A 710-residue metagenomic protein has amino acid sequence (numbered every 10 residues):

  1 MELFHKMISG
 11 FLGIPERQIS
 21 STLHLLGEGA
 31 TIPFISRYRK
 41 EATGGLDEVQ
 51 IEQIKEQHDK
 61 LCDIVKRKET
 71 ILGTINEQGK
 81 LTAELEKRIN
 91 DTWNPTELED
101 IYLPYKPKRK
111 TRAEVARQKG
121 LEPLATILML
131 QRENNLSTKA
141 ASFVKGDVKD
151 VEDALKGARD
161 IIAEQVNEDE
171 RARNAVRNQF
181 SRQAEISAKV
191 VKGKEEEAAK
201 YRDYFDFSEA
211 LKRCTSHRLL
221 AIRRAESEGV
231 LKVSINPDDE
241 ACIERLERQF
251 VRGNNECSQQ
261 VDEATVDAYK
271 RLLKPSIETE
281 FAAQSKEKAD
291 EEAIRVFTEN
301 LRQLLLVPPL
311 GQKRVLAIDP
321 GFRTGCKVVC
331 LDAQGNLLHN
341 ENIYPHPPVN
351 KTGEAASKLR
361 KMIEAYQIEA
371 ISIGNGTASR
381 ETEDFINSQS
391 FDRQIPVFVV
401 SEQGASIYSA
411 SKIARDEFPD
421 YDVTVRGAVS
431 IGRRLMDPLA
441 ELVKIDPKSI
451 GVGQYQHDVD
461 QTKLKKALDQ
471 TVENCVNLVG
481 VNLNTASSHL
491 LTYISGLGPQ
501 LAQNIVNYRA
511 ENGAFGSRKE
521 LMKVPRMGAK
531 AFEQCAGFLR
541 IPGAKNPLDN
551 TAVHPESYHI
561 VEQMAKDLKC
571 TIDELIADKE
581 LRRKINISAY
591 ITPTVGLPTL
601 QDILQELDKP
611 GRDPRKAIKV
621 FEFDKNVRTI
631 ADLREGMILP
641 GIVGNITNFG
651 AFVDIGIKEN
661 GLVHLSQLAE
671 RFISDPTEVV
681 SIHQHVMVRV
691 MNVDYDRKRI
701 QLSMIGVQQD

Functional and structural regions predicted by a protein language model:
G13-I14, P308-L310, E473-N507, K625-V663 (+1 more regions): C-terminal accessory/binding modules appended to enzymatic or scaffolding proteins
H24-G27, P104, V115-Q118, A221-A225 (+15 more regions): Replace "in large, NTP-powered and nucleic-acid-processing enzymes" with "in large, NTP-powered factors and other
T31-I32, T43, D47-E114, K119-K149 (+5 more regions): Accessory alpha-helical DNA-binding modules that contact the DNA backbone or grooves
Y38-K40, M129, D238, P320 (+11 more regions): Short, ordered loop/turn segments at secondary-structure junctions
Q50-Q53, K60, I64-A317, R323-Y421 (+1 more regions): Duplex nucleic acid-engaging cores and interfaces of nucleic-acid transaction enzymes
E97, F398, G404, S409-V479 (+1 more regions): Long, charge-rich intrinsically disordered scaffolds of nucleic-acid metabolism proteins
S142-K145, K149-V151, F207-S208, L246-L273 (+5 more regions): Low-complexity, acidic/Ser/Thr- and charged residue-rich accessory regions of DNA metabolism proteins
N178-E185, I318-F322, G376-E381, V400-I407 (+5 more regions): A glycine-rich phosphate-binding loop feature that marks nucleotide/adenosyl-phosphate handling sites
